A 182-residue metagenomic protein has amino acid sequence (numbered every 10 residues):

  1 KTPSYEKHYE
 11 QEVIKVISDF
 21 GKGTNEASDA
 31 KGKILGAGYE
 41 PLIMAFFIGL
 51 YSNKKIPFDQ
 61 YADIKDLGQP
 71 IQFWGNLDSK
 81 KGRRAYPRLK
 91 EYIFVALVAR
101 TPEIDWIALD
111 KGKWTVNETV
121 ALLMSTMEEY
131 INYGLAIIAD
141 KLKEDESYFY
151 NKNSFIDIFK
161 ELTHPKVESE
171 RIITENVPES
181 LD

Functional and structural regions predicted by a protein language model:
K1-D29, K55-D182: Charged, low-complexity intrinsically disordered terminal regions and linker tails
N25-Q60: Short, basic amphipathic alpha-helical segments that act as recognition/interaction helices in nucleic-acid-binding
